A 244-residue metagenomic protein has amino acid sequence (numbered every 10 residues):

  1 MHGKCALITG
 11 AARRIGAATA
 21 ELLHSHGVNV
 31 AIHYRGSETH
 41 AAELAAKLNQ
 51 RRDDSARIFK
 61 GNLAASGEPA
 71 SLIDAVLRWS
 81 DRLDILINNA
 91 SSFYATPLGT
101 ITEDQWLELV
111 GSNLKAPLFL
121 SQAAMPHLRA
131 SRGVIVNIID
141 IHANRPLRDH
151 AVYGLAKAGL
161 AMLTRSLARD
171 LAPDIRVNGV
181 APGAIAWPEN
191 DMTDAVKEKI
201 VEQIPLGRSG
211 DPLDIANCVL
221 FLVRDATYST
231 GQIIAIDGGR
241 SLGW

Functional and structural regions predicted by a protein language model:
C5, A12-R14: Conserved glycine-rich cofactor-binding loop
H26-E43: Conserved glycine-rich Rossmann-like NAD(P)H-binding loop of the short-chain dehydrogenase/reductase
P97-L98, Q105-V110, I200: Substrate-binding pocket helix/loop in short-chain dehydrogenase/reductase
S121, A156, T164: Active-site helix of classical SDR
P126, A168-P173: Alpha-helical segment proximal to the catalytic Tyr-Lys
H127, D211-I236, S241: C-terminal substrate-recognition "lid" of short-chain dehydrogenase/reductases
A172-R176, S229-G231: Short, small/polar-rich loop/turn modules that mediate ligand/substrate recognition or access, typified
